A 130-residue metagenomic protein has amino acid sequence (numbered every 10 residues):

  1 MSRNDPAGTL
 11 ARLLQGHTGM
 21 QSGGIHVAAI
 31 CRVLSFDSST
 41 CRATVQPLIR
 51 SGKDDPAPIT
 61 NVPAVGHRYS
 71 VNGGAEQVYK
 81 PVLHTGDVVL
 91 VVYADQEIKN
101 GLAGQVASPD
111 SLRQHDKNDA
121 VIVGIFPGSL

Functional and structural regions predicted by a protein language model:
M1-L130: Exposed beta-strand/loop interface patches that mediate assembly or binding
